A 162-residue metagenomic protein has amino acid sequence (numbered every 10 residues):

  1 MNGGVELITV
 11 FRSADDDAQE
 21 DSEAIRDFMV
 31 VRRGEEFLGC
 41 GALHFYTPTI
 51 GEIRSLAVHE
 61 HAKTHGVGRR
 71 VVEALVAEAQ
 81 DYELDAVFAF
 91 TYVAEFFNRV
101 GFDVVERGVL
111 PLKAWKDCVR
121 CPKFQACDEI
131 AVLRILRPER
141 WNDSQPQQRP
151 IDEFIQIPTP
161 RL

Functional and structural regions predicted by a protein language model:
M1-A18, V30-R32, E129-A131, P138-L162: Short amphipathic alpha-helix that is part of the acyltransferase structural core
D16-D17, G39-C40, K113-C118: A short, acidic/glycine-rich surface segment
E20-G34, Q125-A126: A short helix-loop-beta-strand connector motif used in the catalytic cores of GNAT acetyltransferases and, in some
V30, E36-F45, T49-A57: Conserved beta-strand in the GNAT
V58, T64-A79, A89: Conserved acetyl-CoA-binding loop-helix of GNAT-fold acetyltransferases
D85, T91-K123: Conserved active-site alpha-helix within GNAT-family acetyltransferase domains
